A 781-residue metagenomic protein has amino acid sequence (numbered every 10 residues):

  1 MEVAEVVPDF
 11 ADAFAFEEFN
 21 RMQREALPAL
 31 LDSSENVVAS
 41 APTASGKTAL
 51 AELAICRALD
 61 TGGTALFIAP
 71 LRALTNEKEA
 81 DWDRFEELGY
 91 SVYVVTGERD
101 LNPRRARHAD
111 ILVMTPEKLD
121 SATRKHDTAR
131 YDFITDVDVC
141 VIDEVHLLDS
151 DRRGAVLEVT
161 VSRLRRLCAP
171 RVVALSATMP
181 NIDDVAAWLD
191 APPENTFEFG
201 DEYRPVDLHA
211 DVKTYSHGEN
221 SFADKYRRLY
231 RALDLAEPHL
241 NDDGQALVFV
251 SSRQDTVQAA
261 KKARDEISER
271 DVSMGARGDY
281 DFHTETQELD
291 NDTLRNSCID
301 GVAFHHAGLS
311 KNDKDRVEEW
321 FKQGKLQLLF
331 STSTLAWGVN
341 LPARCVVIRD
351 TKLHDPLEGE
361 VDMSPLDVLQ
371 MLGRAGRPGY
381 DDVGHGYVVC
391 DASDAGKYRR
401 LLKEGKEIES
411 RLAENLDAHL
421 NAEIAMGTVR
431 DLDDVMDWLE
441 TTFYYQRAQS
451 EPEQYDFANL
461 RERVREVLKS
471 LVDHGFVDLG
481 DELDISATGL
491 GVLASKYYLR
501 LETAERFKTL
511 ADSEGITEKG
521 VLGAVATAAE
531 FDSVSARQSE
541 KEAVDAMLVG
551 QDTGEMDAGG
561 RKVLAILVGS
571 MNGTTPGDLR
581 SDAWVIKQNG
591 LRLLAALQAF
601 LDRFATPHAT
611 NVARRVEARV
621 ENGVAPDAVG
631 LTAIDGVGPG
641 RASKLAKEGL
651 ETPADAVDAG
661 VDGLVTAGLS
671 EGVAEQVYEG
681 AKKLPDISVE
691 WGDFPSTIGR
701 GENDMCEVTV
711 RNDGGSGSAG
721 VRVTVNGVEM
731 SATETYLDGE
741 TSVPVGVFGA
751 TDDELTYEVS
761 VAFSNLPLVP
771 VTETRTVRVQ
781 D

Functional and structural regions predicted by a protein language model:
V6-D207, K213, Q245-R270: Conserved P-loop/Walker A NTP-binding site and adjacent catalytic elements of P-loop NTPases
R99-L112, K311-Q327: Conserved motor-coupling elements within RecA-like helicase/translocase cores
F249-E319, Q323, V361-S364, E440: Conserved C-terminal RecA-like helicase domain
L341, C345-I348, K352-H354, E358-L402: Conserved segment of the helicase C-terminal RecA-like domain
D382-G386, C390-L468, D481, D627-V629 (+1 more regions): C-terminal or mid-to-C-terminal helical accessory/interaction module adjacent to the motor/catalytic core
A422-M426, F457, R465-P639, N703-V728 (+3 more regions): C-terminal helical accessory/scaffold domains
D627-V677: Helix-hairpin-helix
D753-D781: Terminal connector regions
